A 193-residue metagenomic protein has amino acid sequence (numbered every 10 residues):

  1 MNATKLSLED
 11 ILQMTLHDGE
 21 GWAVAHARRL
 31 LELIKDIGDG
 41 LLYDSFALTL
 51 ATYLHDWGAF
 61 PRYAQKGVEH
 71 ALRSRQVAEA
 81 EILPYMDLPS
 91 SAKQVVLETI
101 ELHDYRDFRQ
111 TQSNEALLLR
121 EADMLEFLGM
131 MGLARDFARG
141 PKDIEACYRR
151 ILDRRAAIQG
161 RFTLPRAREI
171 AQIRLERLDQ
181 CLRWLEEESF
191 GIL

Functional and structural regions predicted by a protein language model:
M1-Q13, A51: Short alpha-helical hairpin
I11-L12, I100, L119: A generic structural signal for nonpolar/aromatic side chains embedded in well-ordered alpha-helices
T15-L16, G38, W57-Q65, I82 (+2 more regions): Short amphipathic alpha-helical interaction patches enriched in hydrophobic/aromatic residues with interspersed Lys/Arg
L16-Y43, L54, Y105-L193: Divalent metal-dependent phosphate-bond-processing catalytic cores, especially two-metal-ion Mg2+/Mn2+ enzymes that act
L30, K35, E69-P84: An active-site-proximal "capping" alpha-helix that borders the catalytic cofactor pocket
Y43, D87-L88: Helix N-cap/coil-helix junction residues
S45-A64, H70, S74, V95-Y105: His-Asp-centered metal-binding catalytic motifs of divalent-metal-dependent phosphohydrolases/nucleases
P89, K93-Q94: Membrane-interface starts of transmembrane alpha-helices
